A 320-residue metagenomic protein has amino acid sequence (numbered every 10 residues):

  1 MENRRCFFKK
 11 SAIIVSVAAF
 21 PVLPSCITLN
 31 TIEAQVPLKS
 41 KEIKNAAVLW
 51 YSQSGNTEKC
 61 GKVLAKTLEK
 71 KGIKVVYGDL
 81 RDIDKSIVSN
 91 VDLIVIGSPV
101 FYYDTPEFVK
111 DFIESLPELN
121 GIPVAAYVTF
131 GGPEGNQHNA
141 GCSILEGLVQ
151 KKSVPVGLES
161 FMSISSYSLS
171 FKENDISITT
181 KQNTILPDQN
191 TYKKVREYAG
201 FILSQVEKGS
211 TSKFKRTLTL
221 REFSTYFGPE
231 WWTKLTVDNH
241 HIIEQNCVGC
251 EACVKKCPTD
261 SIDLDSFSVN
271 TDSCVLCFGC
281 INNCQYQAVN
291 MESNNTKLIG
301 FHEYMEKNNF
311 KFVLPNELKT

Functional and structural regions predicted by a protein language model:
M1, L23-Q53, K59-K66, K70 (+1 more regions): C-terminal segment of N-terminal export signals and the immediately downstream linker at the start of the mature
M1-A18: N-terminal secretory signal peptides and thylakoid transit peptides that target proteins across membranes
C26, I242, V248-V275, G279-K297 (+1 more regions): Iron-sulfur cluster-binding cysteine motifs and their immediate structural context in ferredoxin-like electron-transfer
P37-K39, L80-S166: Helix-loop-strand module that forms the ligand-binding subsite of alpha/beta enzymes
G55-E58, Y103, Q189: Soluble non-cytosolic domains of exported or imported proteins
L64, L68-E69, L148-V149, S153 (+2 more regions): Hydrophobic alpha-helical packing residues
G157-V248, N295-T320: Ferredoxin-type iron-sulfur electron-transfer modules and their immediate structural context
